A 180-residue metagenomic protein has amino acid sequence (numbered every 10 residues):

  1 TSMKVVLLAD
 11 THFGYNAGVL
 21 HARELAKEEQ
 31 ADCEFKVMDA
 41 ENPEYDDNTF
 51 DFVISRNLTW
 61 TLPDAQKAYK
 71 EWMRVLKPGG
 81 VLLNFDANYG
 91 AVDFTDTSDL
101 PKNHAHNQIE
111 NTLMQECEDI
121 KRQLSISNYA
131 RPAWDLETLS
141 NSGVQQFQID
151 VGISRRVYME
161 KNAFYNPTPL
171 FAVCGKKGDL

Functional and structural regions predicted by a protein language model:
T1-A17: N-terminal active-site segment of His-dependent metallophosphoesterases
H12, E41, N88: Adenine-nucleotide cofactor-binding loop residues
N16-N42: Class I SAM-dependent methyltransferase SAM/SAH-binding core
M38-V53: A short acidic, Gly/Pro-enriched loop at the edge of an enzyme's catalytic core that lines a small-molecule cofactor
F52-Q66: A short SAM/SAH-binding and catalytic strip from SAM-dependent methyltransferases
Q66-V81: A short glycine-rich, Lys/Arg-flanked "PGG" loop and its adjoining helix->strand segment in the class I
F85-M159: C-terminal alpha-helical "lid/dimerization" subdomain adjacent to the S-adenosyl-L-methionine
S142-Q145, M159-L180: Core SAM-dependent methyltransferase catalytic element
